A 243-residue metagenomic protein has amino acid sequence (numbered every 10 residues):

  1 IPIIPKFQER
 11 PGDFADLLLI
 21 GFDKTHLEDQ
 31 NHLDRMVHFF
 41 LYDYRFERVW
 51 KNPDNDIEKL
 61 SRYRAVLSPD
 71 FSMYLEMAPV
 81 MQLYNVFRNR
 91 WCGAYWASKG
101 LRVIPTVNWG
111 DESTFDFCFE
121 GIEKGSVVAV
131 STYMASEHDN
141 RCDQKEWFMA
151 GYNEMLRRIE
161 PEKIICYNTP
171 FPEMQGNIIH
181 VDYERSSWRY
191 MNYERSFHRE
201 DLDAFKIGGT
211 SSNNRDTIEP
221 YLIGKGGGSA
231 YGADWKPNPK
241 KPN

Functional and structural regions predicted by a protein language model:
I1-E9, G176-I207, N214: C-terminal accessory extensions appended to soluble enzyme cores
I1-I57, M77, R158, Y193 (+1 more regions): Non-catalytic, usually N-terminal nucleic-acid engagement modules in DNA/RNA processing proteins
I3-K6, G12, R199, Y221 (+1 more regions): Generic low-complexity segments that are intrinsically disordered, proline-rich and/or Lys/Arg-biased
P11, L18, K99, L156 (+7 more regions): Generic alpha-helical secondary structure signal
E28, V37, E47-F197: Eukaryote-skewed repeat-based solenoidal scaffolds used as protein-protein interaction platforms, primarily
L41-R45, T169-P170, T210-S211, G226: Short, flexible beta-strand-to-coil junctions
I207-N243: Arg/Lys-rich, low-complexity, intrinsically disordered basic segments
